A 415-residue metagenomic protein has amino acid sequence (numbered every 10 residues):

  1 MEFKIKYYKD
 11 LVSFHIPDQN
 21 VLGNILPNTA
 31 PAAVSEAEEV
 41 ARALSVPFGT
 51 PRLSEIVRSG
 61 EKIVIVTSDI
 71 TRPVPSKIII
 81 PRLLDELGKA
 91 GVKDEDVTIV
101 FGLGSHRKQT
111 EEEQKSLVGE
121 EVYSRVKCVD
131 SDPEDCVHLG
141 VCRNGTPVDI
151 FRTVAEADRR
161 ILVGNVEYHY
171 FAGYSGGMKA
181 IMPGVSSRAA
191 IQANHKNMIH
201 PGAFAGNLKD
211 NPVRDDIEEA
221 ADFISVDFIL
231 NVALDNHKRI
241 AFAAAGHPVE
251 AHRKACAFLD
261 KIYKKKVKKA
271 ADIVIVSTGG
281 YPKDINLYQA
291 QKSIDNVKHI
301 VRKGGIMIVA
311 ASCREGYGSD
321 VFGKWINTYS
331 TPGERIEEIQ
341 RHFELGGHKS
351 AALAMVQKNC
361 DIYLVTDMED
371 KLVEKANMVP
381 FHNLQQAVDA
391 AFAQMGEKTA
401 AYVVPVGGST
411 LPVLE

Functional and structural regions predicted by a protein language model:
M1-L44: N-terminal amphipathic/basic leader segments beginning at the initiator methionine
K62-P73, T98-G104, L162, I275-S277: Short glycine-rich or small-residue beta-strand-to-loop segments that form or flank ligand, phosphate, metal/Fe-S
P73-V92, A290-I300: Histidine-anchored nucleotide/phosphate-binding helix
D94-S105, I306-A311, D361-T366: Short internal beta-strands
Q109-S175: An acidic, phosphate/nucleotide-engaging active-site surface
F204-Y281: Membrane-embedded hairpin module used as a gating/binding unit in multi-pass transport and secretion proteins
D284-Y363: C-terminal catalytic subdomain
G347-S409: Internal helix-turn-beta structural module
